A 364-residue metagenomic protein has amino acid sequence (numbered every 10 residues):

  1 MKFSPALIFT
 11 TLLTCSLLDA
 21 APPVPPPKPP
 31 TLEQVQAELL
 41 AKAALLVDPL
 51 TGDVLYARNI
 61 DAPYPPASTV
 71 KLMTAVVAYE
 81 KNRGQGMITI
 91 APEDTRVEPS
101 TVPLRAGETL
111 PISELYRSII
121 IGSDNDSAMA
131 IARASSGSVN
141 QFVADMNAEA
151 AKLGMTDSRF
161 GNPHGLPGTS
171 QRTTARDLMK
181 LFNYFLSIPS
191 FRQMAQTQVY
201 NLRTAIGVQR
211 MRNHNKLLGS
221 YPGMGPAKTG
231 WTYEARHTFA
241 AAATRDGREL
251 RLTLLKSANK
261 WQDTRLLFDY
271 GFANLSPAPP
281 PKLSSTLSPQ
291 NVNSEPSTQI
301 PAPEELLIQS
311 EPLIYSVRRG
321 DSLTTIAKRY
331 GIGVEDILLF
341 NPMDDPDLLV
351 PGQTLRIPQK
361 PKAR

Functional and structural regions predicted by a protein language model:
M1-A6: Positively charged n-region of N-terminal signal peptides that target proteins for export
L7-S16: Bacterial N-terminal signal peptides
A21-R176, K180-P189: Active-site-adjacent loops and short helices of periplasmic peptidoglycan-processing enzymes
A57-N59, T244, L254, Q359: Short clusters of small/polar residues that mark proteolytic maturation junctions
A57-S68, L72, P99-T101, H164 (+4 more regions): N-terminal post-signal-peptidase region of extra-cytosolic proteins
V70, P92-D94, A106-E108, R133-S135 (+8 more regions): A mature extracytoplasmic/lumenal domain signature
T156, P167-S316, T324-T325, E335: Domain-terminus/edge residues, biased toward the C-terminal soluble/receptor-binding domains of extracytoplasmic
G207, Q309, L313-R319, T325-K328 (+1 more regions): Extracellular LysM carbohydrate-binding repeats and other cell-envelope/extracellular binding modules
